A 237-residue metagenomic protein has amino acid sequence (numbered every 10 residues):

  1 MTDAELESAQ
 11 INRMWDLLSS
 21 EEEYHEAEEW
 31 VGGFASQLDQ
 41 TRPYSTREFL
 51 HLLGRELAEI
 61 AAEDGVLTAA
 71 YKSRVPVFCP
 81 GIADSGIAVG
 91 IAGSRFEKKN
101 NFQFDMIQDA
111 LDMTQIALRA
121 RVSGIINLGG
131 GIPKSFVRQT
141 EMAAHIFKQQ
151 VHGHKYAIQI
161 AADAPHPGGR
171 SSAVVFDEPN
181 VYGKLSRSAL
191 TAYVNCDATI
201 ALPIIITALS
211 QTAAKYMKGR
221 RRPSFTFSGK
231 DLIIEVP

Functional and structural regions predicted by a protein language model:
M1, A88-G93, V137-T140, G169-S172: Short acidic, glycine/serine/threonine-rich loops at helix termini
M1-E29, S186-A213: Non-catalytic alpha/beta scaffold blocks inside enzyme catalytic domains
T2-G86: Ligand-binding beta-strand-loop-alpha-helix segment within the catalytic cores of soluble metabolic enzymes
L6-A9, E29, Y44, E48 (+6 more regions): Conserved active-site and cofactor/substrate-binding residues in soluble primary-metabolism enzymes
D16-E23, S36, A58, V75 (+3 more regions): Generic secondary-structure signature for well-ordered alpha-helical cores
H51, G93-F102: Short, basic, glycine/proline-bearing loop/turn elements
F78-I82, K98-R170: Glycine-rich anion-binding loop/nest that anchors nucleotide
V122, I132, H145-P237: C-terminal functional extensions of proteins
